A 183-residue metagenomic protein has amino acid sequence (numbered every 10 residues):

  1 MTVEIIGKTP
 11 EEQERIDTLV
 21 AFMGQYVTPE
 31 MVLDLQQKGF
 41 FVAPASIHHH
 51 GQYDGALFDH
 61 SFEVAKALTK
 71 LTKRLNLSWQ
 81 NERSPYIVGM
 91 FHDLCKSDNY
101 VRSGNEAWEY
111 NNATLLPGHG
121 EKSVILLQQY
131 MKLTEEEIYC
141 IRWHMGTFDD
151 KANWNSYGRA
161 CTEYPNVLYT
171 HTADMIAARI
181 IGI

Functional and structural regions predicted by a protein language model:
M1-I183: Metal-dependent phosphohydrolase cores
